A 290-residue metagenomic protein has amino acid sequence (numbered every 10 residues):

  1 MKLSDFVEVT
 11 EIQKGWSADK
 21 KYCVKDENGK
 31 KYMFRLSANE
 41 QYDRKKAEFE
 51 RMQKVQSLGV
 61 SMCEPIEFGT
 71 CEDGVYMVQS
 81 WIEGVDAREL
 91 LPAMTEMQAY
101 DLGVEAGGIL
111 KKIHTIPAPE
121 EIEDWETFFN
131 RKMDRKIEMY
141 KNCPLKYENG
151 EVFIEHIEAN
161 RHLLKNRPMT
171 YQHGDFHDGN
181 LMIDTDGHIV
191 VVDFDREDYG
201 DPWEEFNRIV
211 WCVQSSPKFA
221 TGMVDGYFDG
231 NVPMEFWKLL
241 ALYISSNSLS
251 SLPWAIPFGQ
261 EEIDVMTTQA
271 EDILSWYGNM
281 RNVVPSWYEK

Functional and structural regions predicted by a protein language model:
M1-D5, V104, K112-G174, D225 (+2 more regions): An alpha-helical support segment within catalytic cores of ATP-dependent transferases
T10-D124: ATP-binding pocket architecture of kinase catalytic cores
K20-K25, I157-F206: Active-site acidic catalytic loop and adjacent metal/ATP-binding pocket of ATP-dependent phosphoryl transfer enzymes
M52, T95-E96, V190, N207-V210 (+1 more regions): Glycine-rich, phosphate-binding/catalytic loops in enzymes
Q56-G59, G69, V85-D86, I113-A118 (+6 more regions): A general structural signal marking secondary-structure boundaries and capping sites
Y199, S251-K290: Helical subdomain adjoining the active site within ATP-dependent kinase catalytic cores
W203-P233, I244-E261, E271-I273: Active-site activation/catalytic loop segments of kinase-like enzymes and analogous catalytic loops in related
K238-L239: Residue-level signature of transmembrane alpha-helical entry/exit and packing/kink sites in multi-pass membrane
